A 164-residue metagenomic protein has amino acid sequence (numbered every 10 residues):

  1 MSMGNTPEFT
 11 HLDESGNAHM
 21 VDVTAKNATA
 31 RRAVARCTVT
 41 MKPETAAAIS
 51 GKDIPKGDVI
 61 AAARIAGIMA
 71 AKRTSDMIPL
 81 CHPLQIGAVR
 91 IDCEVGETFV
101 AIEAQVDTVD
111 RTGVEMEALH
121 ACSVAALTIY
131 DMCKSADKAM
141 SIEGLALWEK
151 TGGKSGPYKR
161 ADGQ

Functional and structural regions predicted by a protein language model:
S2-L80, I86-Q164: C-terminal binding/interaction regions
